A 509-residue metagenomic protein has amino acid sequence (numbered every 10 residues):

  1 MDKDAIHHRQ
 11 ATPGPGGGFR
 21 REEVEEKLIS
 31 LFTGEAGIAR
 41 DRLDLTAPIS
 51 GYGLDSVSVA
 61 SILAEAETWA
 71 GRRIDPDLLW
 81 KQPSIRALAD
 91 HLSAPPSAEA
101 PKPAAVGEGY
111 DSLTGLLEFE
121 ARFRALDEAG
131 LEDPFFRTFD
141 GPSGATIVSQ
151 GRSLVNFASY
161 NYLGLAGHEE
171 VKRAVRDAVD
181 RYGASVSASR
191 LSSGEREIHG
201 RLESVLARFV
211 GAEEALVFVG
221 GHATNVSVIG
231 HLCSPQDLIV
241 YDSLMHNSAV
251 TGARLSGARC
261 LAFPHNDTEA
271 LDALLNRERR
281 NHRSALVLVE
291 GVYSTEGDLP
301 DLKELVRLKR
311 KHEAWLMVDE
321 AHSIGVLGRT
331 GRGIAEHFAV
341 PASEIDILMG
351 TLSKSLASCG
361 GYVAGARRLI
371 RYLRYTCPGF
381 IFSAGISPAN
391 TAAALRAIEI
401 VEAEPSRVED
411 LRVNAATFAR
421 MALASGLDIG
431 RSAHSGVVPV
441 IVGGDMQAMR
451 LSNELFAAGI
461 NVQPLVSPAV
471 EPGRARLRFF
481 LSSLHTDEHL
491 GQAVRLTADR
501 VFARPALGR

Functional and structural regions predicted by a protein language model:
M1-G109: Flexible, low-complexity inter-domain linkers and amphipathic docking helices that mediate domain-domain
T114-A184, A314: N-terminal "arm"/small-domain region of PLP-dependent enzymes with the aminotransferase-like
R173, D177-G220, A415: Conserved N-terminal alpha-helix of the aminotransferase class I/II PLP-enzyme fold
R173-D177, R181, S204, R208 (+2 more regions): PLP-dependent enzyme catalytic core of the Aspartate aminotransferase-like
V228-N247: Conserved PLP-anchoring active-site segment centered on the Schiff-base-forming lysine
L261, H265-V318: Active-site phosphate-binding strand-loop segment of PLP-dependent enzymes
H312-W315, H322, L327-H434: Active-site C-terminal subdomain of aminotransferase-like
E409-A419, S425-A458, A469, G473-R474 (+1 more regions): Conserved PLP-binding catalytic core of the aspartate aminotransferase-like
